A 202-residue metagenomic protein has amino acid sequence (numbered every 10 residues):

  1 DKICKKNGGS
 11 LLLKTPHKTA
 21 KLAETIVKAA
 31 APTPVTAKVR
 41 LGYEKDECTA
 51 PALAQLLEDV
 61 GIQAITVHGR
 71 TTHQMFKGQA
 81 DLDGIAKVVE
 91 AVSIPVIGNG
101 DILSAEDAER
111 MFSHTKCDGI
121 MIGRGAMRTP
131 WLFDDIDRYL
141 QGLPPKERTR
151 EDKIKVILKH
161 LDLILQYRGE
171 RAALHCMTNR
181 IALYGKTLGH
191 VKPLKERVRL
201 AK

Functional and structural regions predicted by a protein language model:
D1, V39-K45, G69-H73, I102-S104 (+1 more regions): Active-site-proximal loop/turn and secondary-structure-junction residues that shape catalytic pockets, frequently
D1-T19, R70-L82, Q141-P144: Glycine-rich tight-turn/loop motif centered on a GG-T
D1-V35, R40-E47, E58: Active-site beta->alpha loop and helix N-cap motifs at the rims of alpha/beta catalytic domains
G8, A37-V39, G69-T71, S93-I94: A short, structure-level motif marking secondary-structure boundaries and short turns
K21, K28, P34, D46-A64 (+4 more regions): Alpha/beta catalytic cores of nucleotide-metabolism and tRNA/nucleoside-modifying enzymes
